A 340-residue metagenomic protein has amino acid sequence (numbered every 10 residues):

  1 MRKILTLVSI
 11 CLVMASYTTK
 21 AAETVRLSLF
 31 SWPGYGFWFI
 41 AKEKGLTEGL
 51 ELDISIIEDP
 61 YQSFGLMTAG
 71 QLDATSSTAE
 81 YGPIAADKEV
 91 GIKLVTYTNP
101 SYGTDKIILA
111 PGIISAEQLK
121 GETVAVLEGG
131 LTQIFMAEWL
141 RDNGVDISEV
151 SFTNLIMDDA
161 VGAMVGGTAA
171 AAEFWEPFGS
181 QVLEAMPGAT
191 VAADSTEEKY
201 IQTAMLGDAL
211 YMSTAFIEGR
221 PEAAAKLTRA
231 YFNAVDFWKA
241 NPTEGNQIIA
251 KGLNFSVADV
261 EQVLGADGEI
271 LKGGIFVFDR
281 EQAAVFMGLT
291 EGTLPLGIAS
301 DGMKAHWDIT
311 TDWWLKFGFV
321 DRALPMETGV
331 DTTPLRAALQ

Functional and structural regions predicted by a protein language model:
M1-I4: Positively charged n-region of N-terminal signal peptides that target proteins for export
L7-A15: Bacterial N-terminal signal peptides
M14-A22: Sec/Tat signal peptide C-region and signal peptidase I cleavage site
E23-E176, S180-L183, G188, A192-D194 (+1 more regions): Short, glycine-/small- and polar/acidic-enriched structural segments that line small-molecule recognition paths
L50, L94-V95, N246-I248, R322-L324: Short, hydrophobic secondary-structure boundary micro-motifs
E80, F152-T153, D159-A163, A169-L253 (+1 more regions): Pocket-lining segment of extracytoplasmic ligand-binding domains
G219-K316: Secondary-structure end/capping motifs
M303-Q340: Conserved C-terminal helix/tail region of periplasmic/extracytoplasmic solute-binding proteins
